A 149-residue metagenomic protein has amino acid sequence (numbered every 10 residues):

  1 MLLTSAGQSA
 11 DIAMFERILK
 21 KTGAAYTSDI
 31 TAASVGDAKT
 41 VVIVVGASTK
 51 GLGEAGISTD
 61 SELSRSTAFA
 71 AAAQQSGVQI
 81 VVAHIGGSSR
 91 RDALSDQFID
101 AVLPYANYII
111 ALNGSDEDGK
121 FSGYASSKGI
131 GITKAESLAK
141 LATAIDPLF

Functional and structural regions predicted by a protein language model:
M1, A111-F149: Charged, low-complexity C-terminal accessory regions
M1-T22: Short, charged N-terminal beta->alpha structural module
L19-D37: A short, well-structured beta->alpha microelement
A24-Y26, I80-V81, I132: Hydrophobic beta-strand scaffold residues
S34-A47: Short, well-ordered secondary-structure micro-motifs within conserved domains or adaptor modules
G53-S76, Y124-I132: A short, gly/pro- and small-residue-rich
E62-D96, S137-F149: Ser/Thr/Gly-rich flexible loops in soluble cytosolic domains mediating phosphotransfer, phosphorylation
R91-N113: Short, electropositive alpha-helical surface patch
